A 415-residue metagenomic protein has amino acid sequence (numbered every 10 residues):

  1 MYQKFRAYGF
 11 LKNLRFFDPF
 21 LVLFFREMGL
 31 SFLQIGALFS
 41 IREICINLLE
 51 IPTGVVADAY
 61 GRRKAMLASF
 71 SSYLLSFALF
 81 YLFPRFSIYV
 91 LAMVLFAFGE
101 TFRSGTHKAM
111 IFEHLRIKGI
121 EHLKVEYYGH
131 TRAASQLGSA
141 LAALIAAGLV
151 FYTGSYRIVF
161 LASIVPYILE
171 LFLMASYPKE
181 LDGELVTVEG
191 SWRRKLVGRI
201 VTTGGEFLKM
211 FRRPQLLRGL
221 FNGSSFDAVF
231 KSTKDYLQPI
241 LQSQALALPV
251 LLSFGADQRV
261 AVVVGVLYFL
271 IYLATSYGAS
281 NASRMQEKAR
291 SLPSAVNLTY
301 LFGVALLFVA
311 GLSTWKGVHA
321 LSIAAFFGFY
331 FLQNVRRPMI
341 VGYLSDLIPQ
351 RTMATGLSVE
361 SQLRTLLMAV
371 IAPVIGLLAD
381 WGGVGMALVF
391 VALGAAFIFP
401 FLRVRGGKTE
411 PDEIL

Functional and structural regions predicted by a protein language model:
K4-L23, I35-A57, G61-Y73, I88 (+6 more regions): Substrate-agnostic recognition of the 12-TM MFS/MFS-like secondary transporter fold
P19-Q34, D235-A261: Short amphipathic helix-loop junctions that connect adjacent transmembrane helices in Major Facilitator Superfamily/SLC
S31, G61-R62, R85, G154-S155 (+3 more regions): A helix-boundary/kink motif common to multi-pass secondary transporters, especially Major Facilitator Superfamily
S31-F39, K124, Y128, Y156 (+2 more regions): Juxtamembrane helix-start elements in MFS-like secondary transporters
S71-R85, Y89, L301-K316: C-terminal ends and interior cores of transmembrane alpha-helices in multi-pass membrane transporters/permeases
V150-V165, A247-V263, V374-A396: A membrane-interface helix-boundary motif in multi-pass transporters
Y156, S163-W192, R403-L415: Helix-loop junctions on the cytosolic side of multi-pass membrane transporters, especially the intracellular loop
K179-F221, L251-L252: Juxtamembrane intracellular "pre-TM" segments in multi-pass secondary transporters
